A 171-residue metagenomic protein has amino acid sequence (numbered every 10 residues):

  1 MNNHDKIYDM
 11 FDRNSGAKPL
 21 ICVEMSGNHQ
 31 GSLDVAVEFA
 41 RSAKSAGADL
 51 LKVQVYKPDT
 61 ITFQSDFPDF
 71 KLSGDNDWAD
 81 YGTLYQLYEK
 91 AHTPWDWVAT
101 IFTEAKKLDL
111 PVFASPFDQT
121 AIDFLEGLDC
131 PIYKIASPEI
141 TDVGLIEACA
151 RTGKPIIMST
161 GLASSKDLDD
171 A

Functional and structural regions predicted by a protein language model:
M1-V23: N-terminal amphipathic alpha-helix/helix-capping segment at the start of soluble metabolic enzymes
I21-V23, L51-V53, V112-S115, P131-I135 (+1 more regions): Hydrophobic faces of well-ordered beta-strands that scaffold small-molecule active sites in alpha/beta enzyme cores
E24, A43, L125, S159: Conserved, mostly hydrophobic/aromatic
E38-K57, L128-D129: Catalytic domains of carbohydrate-active enzymes, especially glycoside hydrolases
G47, F124-Y133, A150-I156: Glycine-enriched alpha-helix->loop->beta-strand junction motifs that scaffold or abut catalytic
D49-H92: Glycine-rich, proline-tolerant flexible connector loops at the mouths of alpha/beta enzymes
N76-V143, S165: Active-site beta->alpha loop and helix N-cap motifs at the rims of alpha/beta catalytic domains
T141-A171: Conserved anion-binding
